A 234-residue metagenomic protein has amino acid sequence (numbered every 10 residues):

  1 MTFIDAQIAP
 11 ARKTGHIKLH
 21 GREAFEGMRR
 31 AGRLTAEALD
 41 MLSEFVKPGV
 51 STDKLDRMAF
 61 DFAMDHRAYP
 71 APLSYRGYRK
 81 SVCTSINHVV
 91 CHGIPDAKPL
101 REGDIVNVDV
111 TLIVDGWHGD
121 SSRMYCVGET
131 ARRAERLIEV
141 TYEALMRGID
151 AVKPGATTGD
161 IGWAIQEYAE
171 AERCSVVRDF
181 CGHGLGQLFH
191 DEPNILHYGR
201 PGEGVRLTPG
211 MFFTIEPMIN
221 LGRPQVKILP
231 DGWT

Functional and structural regions predicted by a protein language model:
M1-T234: Active-site neighborhoods and metal-handling regions in enzymes and metal-associated proteins
